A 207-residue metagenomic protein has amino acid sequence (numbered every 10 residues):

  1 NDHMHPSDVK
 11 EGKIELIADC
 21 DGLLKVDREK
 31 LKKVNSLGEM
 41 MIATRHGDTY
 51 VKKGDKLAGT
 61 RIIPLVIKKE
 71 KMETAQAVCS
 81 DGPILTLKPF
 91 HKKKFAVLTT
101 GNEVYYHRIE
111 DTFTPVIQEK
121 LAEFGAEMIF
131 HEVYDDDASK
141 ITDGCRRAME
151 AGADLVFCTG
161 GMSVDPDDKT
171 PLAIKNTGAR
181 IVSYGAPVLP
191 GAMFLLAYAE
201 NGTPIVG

Functional and structural regions predicted by a protein language model:
N1-I129: Short, glycine/charged-enriched hinge/interface segments at domain edges or termini
N102, A126-G207: Short glycine/threonine-rich loop/turn motifs
